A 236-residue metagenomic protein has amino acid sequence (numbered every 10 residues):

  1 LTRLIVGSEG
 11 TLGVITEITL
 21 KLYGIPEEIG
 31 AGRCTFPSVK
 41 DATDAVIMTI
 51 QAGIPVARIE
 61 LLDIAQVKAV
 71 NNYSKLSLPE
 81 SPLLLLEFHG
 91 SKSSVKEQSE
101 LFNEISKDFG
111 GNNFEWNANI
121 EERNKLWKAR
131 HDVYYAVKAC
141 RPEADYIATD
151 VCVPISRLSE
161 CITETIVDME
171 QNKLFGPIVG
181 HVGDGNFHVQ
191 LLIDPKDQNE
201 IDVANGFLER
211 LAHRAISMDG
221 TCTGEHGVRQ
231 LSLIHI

Functional and structural regions predicted by a protein language model:
L1-I25, D184-N186, T221-V228: FAD-binding core of FAD-dependent oxidoreductases, characterized by glycine-rich FAD pyrophosphate-binding loops
L20-G24, G30-R210, R214, M218: C-terminal substrate-recognition/cap domain of FAD-linked oxidoreductases
L231: His/Asp/Glu-enriched, well-ordered alpha-helical/loop segment that forms or immediately abuts the divalent-metal
I234-I236: Conserved small/polar residues in nucleotide/adenosyl-binding loops
